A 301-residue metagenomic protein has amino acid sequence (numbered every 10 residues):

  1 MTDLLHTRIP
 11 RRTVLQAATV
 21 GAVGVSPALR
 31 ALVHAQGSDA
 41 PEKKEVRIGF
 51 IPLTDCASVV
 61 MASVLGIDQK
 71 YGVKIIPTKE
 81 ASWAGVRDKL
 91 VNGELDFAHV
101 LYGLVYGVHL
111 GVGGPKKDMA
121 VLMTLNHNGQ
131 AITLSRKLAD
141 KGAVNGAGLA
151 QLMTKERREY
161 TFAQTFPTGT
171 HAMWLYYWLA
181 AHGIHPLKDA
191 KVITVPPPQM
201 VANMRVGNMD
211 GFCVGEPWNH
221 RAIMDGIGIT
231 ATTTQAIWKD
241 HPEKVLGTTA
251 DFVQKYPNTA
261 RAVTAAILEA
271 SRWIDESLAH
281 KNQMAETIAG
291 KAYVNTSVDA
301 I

Functional and structural regions predicted by a protein language model:
M1-T13: N-terminal secretory signal peptides
P10-V25: N-terminal export leaders
Q36-L187, K191-T194, V206-H220, G226-H241: Short, glycine-/small- and polar/acidic-enriched structural segments that line small-molecule recognition paths
S63, G85, K89, T170-W174 (+8 more regions): Extracytoplasmic/secreted proteins, especially bacterial periplasmic and envelope-associated proteins
I132-T133, V245-T248, F252-V253: Short glycine- and hydrophobic/aromatic-rich loop-to-beta-strand nucleating segment in the catalytic cores
K255-I301: Secondary-structure end/capping motifs
